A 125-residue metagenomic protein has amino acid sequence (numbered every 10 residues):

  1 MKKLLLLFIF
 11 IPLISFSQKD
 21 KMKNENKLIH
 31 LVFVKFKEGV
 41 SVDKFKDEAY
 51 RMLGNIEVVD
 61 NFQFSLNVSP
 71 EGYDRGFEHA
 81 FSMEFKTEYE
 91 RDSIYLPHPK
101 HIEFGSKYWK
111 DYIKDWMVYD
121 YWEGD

Functional and structural regions predicted by a protein language model:
M1-N24: Bacterial Sec-dependent N-terminal signal peptides
L4, L13, K37-G39, E88 (+1 more regions): Generic structural motif
I11, A49-M52, L66, H98-P99 (+1 more regions): Alpha-helix boundary/capping residues
Q18-N26, Q63-R75, G105-D125: Glycine-rich beta-strand-turn "strand-cap" elements at beta-sheet edges
K21-N26, V40-K46, H79-S82: A broad, low-specificity signal for short, low-complexity segments enriched in glycine/proline and polar/charged
K27-K35, V68-P97: Short, well-ordered beta-strand segments in beta-rich or mixed alpha/beta enzyme and ligand-binding folds
L28-G54: N-terminal targeting signals for Sec/Tat export/insertion, comprising classic cleavable signal peptides
N55-V59, E84-Y119: An amphipathic, aromatic/His-enriched active-site/gating alpha helix that lines ligand/cofactor pockets
